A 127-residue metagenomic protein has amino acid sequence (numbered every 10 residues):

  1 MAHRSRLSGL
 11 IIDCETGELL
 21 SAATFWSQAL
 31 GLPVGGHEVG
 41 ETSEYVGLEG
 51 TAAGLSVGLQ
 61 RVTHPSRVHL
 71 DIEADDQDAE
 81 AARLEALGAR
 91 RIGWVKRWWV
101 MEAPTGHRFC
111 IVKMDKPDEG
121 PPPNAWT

Functional and structural regions predicted by a protein language model:
M1-A23, V68, I72, D115-T127: N-terminal beta-strand motif that seeds the catalytic metal site of vicinal oxygen chelate
A2-R4, T24-W26, G40, E49-T51 (+4 more regions): A generic structural signal for short, solvent-exposed coil/turn residues that cap or connect secondary-structure
S8, E44-V46, W99: Extracytoplasmic/periplasmic beta-strand context in beta-sandwich domains, especially the cupredoxin/COX2 CuA-binding
T16, A52, P65-S66, L70-R108: Vicinal oxygen chelate
G17-P33, E80-A86: Amphipathic alpha-helical segments
L30-V68, R108-K116: Conserved short beta-strand elements that form part of the metal-binding/catalytic scaffold of enzyme active sites
E41-T42, W99-V100, P121: Positions that flank functional sites
